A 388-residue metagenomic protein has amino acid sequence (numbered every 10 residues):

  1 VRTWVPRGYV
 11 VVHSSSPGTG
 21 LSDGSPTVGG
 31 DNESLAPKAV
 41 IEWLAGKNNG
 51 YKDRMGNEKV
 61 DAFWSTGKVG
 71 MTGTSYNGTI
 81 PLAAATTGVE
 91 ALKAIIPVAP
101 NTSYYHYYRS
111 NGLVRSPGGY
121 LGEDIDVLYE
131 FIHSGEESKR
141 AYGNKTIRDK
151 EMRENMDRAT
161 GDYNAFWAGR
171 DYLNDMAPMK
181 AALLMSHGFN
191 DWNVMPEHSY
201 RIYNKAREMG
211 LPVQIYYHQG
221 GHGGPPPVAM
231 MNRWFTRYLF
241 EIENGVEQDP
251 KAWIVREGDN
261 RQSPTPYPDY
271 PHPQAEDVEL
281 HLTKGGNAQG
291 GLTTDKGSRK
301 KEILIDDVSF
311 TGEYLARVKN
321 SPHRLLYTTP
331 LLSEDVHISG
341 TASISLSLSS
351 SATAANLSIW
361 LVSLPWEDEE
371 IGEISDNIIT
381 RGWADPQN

Functional and structural regions predicted by a protein language model:
V1, P6, S34, G46 (+3 more regions): Accessory cap/linker subdomain of secreted extracellular hydrolases
V1-V12, Y203-R207: Short amphipathic alpha-helix adjacent to the substrate-entry channel of hydrolases
V10, S15-T19, N101: Short beta-to-alpha linker loops that shape the active-site pocket of alpha/beta-hydrolase fold enzymes
G20-A39, N48-Y51, G221-P227: Catalytic nucleophile-loop/oxyanion-hole region of alpha/beta-hydrolase and closely related hydrolase-like folds
M179, M185-H187, D191: Short beta-strand/loop motif that positions the catalytic acidic residue of the alpha/beta-hydrolase fold
W192-H198: Conserved alpha/beta-hydrolase "acid-adjacent" motif
R207-G223: Catalytic histidine neighborhood in serine/cysteine hydrolases with alpha/beta-hydrolase-type architecture
P225-N388: C-terminal, loop-rich substrate-recognition/catalytic regions characterized by aromatic stacking residues
